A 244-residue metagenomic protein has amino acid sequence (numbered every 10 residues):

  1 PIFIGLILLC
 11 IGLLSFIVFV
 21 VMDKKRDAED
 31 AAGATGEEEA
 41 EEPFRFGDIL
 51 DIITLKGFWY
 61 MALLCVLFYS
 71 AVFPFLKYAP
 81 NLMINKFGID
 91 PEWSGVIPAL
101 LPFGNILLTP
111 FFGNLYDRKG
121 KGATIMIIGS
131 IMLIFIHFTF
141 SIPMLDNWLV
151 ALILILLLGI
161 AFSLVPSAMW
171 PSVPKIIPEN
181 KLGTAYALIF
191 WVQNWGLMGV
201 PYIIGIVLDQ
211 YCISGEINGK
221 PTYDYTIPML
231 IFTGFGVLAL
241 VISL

Functional and structural regions predicted by a protein language model:
P1-V18, T226-L244: Symmetry-related core transmembrane helices of the 12-TM Major Facilitator Superfamily/SLC fold
F16-A32, L244: Helix-loop junctions on the cytosolic side of multi-pass membrane transporters, especially the intracellular loop
D27-A62: Juxtamembrane intracellular "pre-TM" segments in multi-pass secondary transporters
L55-I106, P166, W170, V200-P201: Extracytoplasmic gate region of multi-pass secondary transporters
I89-P98, N147, A151, D224-Y225: Juxtamembrane helix-start elements in MFS-like secondary transporters
L108-K121, L208: Helix-to-loop junctions at the C-terminal end of transmembrane segments in multipass secondary transporters
G122-S172: C-terminal transmembrane helical hairpin of 12-TM major facilitator-type secondary transporters
E179-I213: A late C-terminal transmembrane helix in Major Facilitator Superfamily
